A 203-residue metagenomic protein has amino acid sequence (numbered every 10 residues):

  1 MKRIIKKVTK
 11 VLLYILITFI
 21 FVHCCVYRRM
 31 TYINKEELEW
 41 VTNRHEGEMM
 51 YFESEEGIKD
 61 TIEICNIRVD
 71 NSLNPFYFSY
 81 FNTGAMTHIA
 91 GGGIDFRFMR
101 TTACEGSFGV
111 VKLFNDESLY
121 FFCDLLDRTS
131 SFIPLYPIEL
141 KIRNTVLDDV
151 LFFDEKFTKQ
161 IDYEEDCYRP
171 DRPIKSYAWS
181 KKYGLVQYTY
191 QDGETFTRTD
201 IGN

Functional and structural regions predicted by a protein language model:
M1-W40: Bacterial Sec-dependent N-terminal signal peptides
C25-N203: Conserved functional acidic sites
